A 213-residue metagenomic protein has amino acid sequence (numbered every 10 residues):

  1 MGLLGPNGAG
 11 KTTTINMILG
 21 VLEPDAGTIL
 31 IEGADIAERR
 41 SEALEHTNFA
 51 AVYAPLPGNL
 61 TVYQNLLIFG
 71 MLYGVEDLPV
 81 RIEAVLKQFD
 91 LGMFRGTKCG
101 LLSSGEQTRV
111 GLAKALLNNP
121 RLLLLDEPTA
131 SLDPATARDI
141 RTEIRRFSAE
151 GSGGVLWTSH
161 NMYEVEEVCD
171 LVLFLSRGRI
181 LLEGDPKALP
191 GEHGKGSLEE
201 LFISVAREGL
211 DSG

Functional and structural regions predicted by a protein language model:
G27-E38, E42-A43, T47: Conserved ABC transporter NBD signature motif
L67, M71-F94: Conserved ABC ATPase "signature" region
K98-L102: Conserved ABC ATPase signature
N119: Conserved catalytic motifs of ABC-family nucleotide-binding domains
L123-D126: Catalytic Walker B motif of ABC-type/P-loop ATPase nucleotide-binding domains
R138-G151: Helical segment within the ABC ATPase nucleotide-binding domain
